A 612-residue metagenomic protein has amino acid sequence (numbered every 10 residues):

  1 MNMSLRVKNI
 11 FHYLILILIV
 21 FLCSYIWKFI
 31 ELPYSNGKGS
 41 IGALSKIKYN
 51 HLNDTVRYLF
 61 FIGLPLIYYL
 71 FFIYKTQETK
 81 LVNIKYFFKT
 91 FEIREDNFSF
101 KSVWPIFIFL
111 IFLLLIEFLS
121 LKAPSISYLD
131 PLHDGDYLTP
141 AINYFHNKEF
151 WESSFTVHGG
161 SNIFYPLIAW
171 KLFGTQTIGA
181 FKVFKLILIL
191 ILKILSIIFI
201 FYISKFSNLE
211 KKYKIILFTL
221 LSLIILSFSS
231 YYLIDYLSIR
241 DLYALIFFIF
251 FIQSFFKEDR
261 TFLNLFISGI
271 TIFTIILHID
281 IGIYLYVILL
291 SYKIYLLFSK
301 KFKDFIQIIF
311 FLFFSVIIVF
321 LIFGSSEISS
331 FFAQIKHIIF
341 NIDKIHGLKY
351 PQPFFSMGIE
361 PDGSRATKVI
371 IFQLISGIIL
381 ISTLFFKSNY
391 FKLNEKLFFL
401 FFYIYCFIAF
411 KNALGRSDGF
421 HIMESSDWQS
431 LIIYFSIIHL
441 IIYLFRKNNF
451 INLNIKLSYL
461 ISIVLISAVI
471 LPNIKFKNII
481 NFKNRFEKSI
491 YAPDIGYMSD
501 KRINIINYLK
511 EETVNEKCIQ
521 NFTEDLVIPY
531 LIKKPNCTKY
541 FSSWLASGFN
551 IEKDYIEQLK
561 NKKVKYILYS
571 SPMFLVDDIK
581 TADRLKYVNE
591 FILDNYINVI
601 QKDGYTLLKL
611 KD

Functional and structural regions predicted by a protein language model:
M1-K8, K75-W104, F391, F445-N454: Membrane-interfacial, low-structure loops and terminal tails that flank and connect transmembrane helices in multi-pass
K46-P65, G159, Y213-Q253, L277: Membrane-interface micro-motifs in multi-pass membrane enzymes
T55-F60, Y243-I246, I283-Y284, I408 (+1 more regions): Hydrophobic/aromatic-rich transmembrane helices and adjacent perimembrane loops
D136-I142, E152-G179, V183: Short hydrophobic/aromatic helix or loop-helix immediately within or flanking a transmembrane segment in polytopic
T156-V157, P493-A546, Y555-D577, Y605-L608: Short periplasmic/luminal acceptor-recognition loop of GT-C membrane glycosyltransferases, typified by
L195-K205, F247, K368-N394, C406 (+2 more regions): Hydrophobic, aromatic-rich transmembrane alpha-helices and their immediate juxtamembrane boundary segments
K212-K214, I309-I317, I441-N478: Signature aromatic-anchored transmembrane alpha helix within multi-pass, membrane-resident enzymes that catalyze glycan
N264-I279, L285-L290, I318, Y405-N412: Membrane-interface alpha helices of multi-pass inner-membrane proteins
